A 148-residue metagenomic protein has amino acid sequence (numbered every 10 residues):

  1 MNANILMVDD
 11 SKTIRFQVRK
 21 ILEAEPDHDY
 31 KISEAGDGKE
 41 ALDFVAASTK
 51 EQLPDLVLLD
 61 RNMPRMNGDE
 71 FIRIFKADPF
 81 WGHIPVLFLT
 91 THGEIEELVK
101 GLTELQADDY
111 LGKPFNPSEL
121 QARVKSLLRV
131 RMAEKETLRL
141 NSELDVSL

Functional and structural regions predicted by a protein language model:
D10, L111-K113: A Lys-centered signature of the CheY-like receiver
K12-S33: Two-component/phosphorelay signaling modules centered on CheY-like receiver
E34-L56: Acidic, metal-coordinating helix/loop segments flanking the phosphotransfer/catalytic sites of two-component signaling
L59-D60, T90: Active-site residues of response regulator receiver
M63: Receiver (REC) domain active-site loop signature in two-component systems and cognate sites in sensor histidine kinases
P114-V124, L128: C-terminal output helix
M132-L148: Amphipathic alpha-helical coiled-coil "transmission" helices that mediate dimerization and conformational coupling
